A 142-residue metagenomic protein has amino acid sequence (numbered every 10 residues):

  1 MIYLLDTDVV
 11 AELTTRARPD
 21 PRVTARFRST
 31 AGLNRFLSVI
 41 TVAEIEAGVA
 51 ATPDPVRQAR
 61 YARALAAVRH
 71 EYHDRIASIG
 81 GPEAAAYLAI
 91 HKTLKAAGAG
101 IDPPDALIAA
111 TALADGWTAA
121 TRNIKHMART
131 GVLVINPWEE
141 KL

Functional and structural regions predicted by a protein language model:
M1-I2, A109, L113-L142: Acidic, PIN/NYN-like endoribonuclease modules and their adjacent C-terminal/linker elements
M1-S38, A50-A67, K141-L142: Short, well-structured N-terminal submotif of metal-dependent ribonuclease cores
L5, L37-I40, I79, R122: A conserved hydrophobic position in a structured secondary element of the catalytic/binding core that shapes
V10, V42-I45, A84, M127: A generic structural signal for short hydrophobic patches within well-formed alpha-helices
T14-A17, V49, H91, T130-G131 (+1 more regions): Short, flexible helix/strand-to-coil boundary loops that buttress conserved ligand/catalytic motifs in alpha/beta
A31, Y72-D74: A short helix-to-beta-strand connector/capping loop
F36, A77, I135: General small-molecule cofactor/ligand-binding pocket signal
A47-Q58, D74-R122: Active-site neighborhoods of divalent-metal-dependent phosphate/nucleic-acid chemistry enzymes
